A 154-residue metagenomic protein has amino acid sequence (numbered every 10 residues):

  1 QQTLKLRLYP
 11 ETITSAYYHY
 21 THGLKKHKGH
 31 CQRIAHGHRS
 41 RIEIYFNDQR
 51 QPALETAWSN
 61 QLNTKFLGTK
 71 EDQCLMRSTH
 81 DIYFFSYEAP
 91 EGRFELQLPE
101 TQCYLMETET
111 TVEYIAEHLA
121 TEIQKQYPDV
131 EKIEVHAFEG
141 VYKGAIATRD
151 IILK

Functional and structural regions predicted by a protein language model:
Q1-K154: Charge-rich, low-complexity N-terminal segments
